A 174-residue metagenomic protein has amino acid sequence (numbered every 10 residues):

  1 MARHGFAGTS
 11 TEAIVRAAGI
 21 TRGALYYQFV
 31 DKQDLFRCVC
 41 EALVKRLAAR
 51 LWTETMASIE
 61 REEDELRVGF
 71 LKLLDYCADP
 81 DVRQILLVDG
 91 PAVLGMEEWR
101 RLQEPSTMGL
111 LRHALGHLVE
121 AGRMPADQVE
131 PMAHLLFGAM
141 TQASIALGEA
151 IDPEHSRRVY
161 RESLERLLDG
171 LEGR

Functional and structural regions predicted by a protein language model:
A2-D34, C38: Helix-turn-helix
R3-A7, P80, A121-G122: Short coil/turn segments at alpha/beta junctions that flank glycine-rich nucleotide-binding fingerprints
A13, D34, C38, V68 (+4 more regions): Alpha-helical elements of Rossmann-like donor-binding domains used by nucleotide-donor carbohydrate transfer enzymes
C38, W52-D81, M132-L136: Hydrophobic alpha-helical connector segments
K45-W52, D64, V68, M96-A121 (+3 more regions): Amphipathic alpha-helical packing segments from all-alpha helical-bundle domains
L51, T55, I59, L94 (+2 more regions): Short amphipathic alpha-helical interaction patches enriched in hydrophobic/aromatic residues with interspersed Lys/Arg
V68, L74-H113, I145, E149: Short secondary-structure transition hinges
D75-D79, M108, R112-H113, H117 (+2 more regions): Amphipathic C-terminal alpha-helical segment
